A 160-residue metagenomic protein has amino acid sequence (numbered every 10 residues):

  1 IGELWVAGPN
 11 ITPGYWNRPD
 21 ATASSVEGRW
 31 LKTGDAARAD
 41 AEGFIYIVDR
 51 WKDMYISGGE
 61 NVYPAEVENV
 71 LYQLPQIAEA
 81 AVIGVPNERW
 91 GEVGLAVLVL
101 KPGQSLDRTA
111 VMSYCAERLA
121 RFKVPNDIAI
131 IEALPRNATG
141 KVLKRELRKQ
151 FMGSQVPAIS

Functional and structural regions predicted by a protein language model:
E3, G8-P9, P13-N17, A21-S24 (+4 more regions): AMP-binding/adenylate-forming catalytic core of the ANL superfamily
R29: FAD-site-proximal beta/loop scaffold in flavoenzymes
K149-S160: Acidic/polar alpha-helix N-cap and adjacent early helical turns within long charge-rich amphipathic helices/linkers
